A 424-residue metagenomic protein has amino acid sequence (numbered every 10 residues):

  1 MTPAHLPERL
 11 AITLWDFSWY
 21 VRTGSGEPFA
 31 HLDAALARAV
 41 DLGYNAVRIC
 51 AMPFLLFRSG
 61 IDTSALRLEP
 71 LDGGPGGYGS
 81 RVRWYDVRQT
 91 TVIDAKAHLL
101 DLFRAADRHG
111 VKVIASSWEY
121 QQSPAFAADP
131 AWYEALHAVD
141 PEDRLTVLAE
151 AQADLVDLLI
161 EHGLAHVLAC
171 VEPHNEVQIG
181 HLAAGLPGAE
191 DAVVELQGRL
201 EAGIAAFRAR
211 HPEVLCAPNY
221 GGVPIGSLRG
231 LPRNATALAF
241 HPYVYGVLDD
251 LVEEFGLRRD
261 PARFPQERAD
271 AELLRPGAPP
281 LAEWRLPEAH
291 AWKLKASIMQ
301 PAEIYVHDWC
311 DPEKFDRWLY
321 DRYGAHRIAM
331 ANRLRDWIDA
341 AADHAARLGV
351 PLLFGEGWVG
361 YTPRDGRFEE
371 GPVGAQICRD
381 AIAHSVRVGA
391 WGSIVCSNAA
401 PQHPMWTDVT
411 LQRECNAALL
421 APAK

Functional and structural regions predicted by a protein language model:
M1-L55, G60-T63, A342-H344: N-terminal carbohydrate-binding accessory modules
E8-D16, N45-I49, V113-S117, A169-P173 (+4 more regions): Hydrophobic faces of well-ordered beta-strands that scaffold small-molecule active sites in alpha/beta enzyme cores
W15-F29, D72-K96, W132-E150, E176-I179 (+3 more regions): The substrate-binding groove and active-site-proximal loops of carbohydrate-active enzymes, especially glycoside
F17-W19, P53-L56, E119-Q122, N175-I179 (+4 more regions): Solvent-exposed loop/turn segments at secondary-structure junctions within structured extracellular/periplasmic domains
F29-Y44, G74-Y78, W84-E119, D129-P173 (+6 more regions): An active-site-proximal structural segment forming one wall of the substrate-binding cleft that immediately precedes
S59-A95, F126-E142, P280-R317: Aromatic- and acidic-residue-enriched carbohydrate-binding clefts of CAZyme catalytic domains
E69-G73, R364-K424: Aromatic-rich peripheral "rim/lid" segments of glycoside hydrolase catalytic domains that contact and position glycan
G163, C170, Q178-V386: Extracellular glycoside hydrolase catalytic/binding regions
